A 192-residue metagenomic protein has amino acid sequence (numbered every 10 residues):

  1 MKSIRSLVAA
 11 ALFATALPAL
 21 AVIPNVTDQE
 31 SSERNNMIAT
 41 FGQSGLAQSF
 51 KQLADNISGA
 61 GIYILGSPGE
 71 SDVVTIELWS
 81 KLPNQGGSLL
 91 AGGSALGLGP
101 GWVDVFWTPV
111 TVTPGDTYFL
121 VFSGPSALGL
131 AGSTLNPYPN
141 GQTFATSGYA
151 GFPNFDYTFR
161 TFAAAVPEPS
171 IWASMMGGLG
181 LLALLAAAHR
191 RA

Functional and structural regions predicted by a protein language model:
M1-V8: Bacterial N-terminal signal peptides that target proteins for export
V8-A9, A19: Cleavable N-terminal signal peptides
V22-G97, F106-T117, S123-A165: Beta-sheet-rich sandwich/jelly-roll-like modules and their strand-loop junctions
P100-W102: Short, solvent-exposed loop/turn segments in extracellular or other extracytoplasmic domains
E168-A187: A short, hydrophobic C-terminal helix/tail in secreted or cell-surface proteins
A188-A192: Short, charged juxtamembrane terminal tails flanking transmembrane helices
